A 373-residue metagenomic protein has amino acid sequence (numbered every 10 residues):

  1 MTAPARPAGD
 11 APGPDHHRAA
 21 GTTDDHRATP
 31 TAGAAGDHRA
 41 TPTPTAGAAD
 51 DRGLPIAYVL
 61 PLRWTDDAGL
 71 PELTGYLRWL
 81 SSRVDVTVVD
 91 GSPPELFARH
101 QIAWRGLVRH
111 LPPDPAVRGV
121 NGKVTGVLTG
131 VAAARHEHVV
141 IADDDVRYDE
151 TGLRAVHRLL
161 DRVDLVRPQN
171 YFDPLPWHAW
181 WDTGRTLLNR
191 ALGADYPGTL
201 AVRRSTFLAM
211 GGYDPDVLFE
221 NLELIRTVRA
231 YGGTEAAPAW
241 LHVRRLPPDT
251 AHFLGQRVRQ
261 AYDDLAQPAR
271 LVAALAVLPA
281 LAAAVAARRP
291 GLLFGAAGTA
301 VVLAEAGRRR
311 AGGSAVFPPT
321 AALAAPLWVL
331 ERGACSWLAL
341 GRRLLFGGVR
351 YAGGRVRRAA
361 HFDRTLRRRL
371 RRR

Functional and structural regions predicted by a protein language model:
M1-H16, D24, G33, D37 (+1 more regions): N-proximal low-complexity "stem/linker" segments adjacent to membrane-targeting elements
G53, A134-E137, D161, R204: Active-site acidic short loop of glycosyltransferases
L73-T74, H136, E150-D161, Y213: Short alpha-helix within the catalytic core of nucleotide-sugar-dependent glycosyltransferases
T74-A116: Acidic donor-binding segment of Leloir-type glycosyltransferases
H110-T129, A155-M210, L254-G255, A321-A339 (+1 more regions): Long helical/loop segments within the catalytic core of UDP-sugar-dependent glycosyltransferases, especially the large
H136-R147: Short beta-strand-to-loop acidic/aromatic patch adjacent to the donor-nucleotide binding site
F172-W180, D214-L271, V356-R357, H361: Catalytic donor/gating beta->alpha subdomain of glycosyltransferases that bind UDP-sugars
L275-G348: Membrane-embedded multi-pass helical conduit in multi-pass membrane proteins, especially envelope-biosynthetic
